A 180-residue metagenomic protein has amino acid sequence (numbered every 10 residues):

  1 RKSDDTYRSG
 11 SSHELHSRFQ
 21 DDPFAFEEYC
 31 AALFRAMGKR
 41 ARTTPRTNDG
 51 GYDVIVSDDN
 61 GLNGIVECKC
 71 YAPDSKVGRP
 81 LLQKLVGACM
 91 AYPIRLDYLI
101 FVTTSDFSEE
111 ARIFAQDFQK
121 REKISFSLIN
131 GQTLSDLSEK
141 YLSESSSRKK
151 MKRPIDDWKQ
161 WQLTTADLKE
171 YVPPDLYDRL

Functional and structural regions predicted by a protein language model:
R1-L180: Mixed-charge (Asp/Glu-Lys/Arg
